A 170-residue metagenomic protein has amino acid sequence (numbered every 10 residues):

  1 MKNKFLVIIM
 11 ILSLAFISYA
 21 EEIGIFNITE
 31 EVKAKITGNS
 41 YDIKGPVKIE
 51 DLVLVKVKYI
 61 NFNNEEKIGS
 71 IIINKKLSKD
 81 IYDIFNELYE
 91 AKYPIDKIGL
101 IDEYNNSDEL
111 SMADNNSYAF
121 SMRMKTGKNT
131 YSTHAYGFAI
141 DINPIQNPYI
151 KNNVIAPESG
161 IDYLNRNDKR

Functional and structural regions predicted by a protein language model:
K4-A20: Sec-dependent N-terminal signal peptides of Gram-positive bacterial secreted proteins and lipoproteins
A20-E65: N-terminal module-boundary/linker segments of secreted carbohydrate-active enzymes
V47-M112: Active-site acidic/histidine clusters and adjacent loop/turn architecture that either coordinate catalytic ions
K56-K58, A119-M122, A139-N143: Structural recognition of the beta-strand scaffold that forms the well-ordered cores of secreted hydrolase catalytic
F62-N64, P94, D102-N106, A119 (+3 more regions): Solvent-exposed loop/turn segments at secondary-structure junctions within structured extracellular/periplasmic domains
D108-A135: Active-site-adjacent substructure of cysteine-protease-like catalytic cores
K125-Y131, Y136-R170: Catalytic cores and adjacent binding grooves of peptidoglycan-active enzymes
